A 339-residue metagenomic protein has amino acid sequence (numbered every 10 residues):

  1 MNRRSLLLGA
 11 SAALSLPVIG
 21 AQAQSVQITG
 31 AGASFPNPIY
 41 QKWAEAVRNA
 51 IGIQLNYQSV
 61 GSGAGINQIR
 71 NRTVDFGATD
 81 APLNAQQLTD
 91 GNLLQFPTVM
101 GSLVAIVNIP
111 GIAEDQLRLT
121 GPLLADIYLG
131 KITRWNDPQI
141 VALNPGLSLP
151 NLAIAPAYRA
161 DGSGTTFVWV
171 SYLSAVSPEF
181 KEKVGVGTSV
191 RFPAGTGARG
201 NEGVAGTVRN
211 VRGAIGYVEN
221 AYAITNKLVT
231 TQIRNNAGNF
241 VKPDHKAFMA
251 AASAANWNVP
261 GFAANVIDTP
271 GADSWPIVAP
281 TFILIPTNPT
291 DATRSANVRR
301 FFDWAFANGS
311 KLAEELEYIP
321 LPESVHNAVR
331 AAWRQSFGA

Functional and structural regions predicted by a protein language model:
M1-S11, P17: N-terminal secretory signal peptides and thylakoid transit peptides that target proteins across membranes
L16-Q22: C-terminal segment of classical bacterial N-terminal signal peptides
A23-A339: Flexible loop/hinge segments at secondary-structure junctions
